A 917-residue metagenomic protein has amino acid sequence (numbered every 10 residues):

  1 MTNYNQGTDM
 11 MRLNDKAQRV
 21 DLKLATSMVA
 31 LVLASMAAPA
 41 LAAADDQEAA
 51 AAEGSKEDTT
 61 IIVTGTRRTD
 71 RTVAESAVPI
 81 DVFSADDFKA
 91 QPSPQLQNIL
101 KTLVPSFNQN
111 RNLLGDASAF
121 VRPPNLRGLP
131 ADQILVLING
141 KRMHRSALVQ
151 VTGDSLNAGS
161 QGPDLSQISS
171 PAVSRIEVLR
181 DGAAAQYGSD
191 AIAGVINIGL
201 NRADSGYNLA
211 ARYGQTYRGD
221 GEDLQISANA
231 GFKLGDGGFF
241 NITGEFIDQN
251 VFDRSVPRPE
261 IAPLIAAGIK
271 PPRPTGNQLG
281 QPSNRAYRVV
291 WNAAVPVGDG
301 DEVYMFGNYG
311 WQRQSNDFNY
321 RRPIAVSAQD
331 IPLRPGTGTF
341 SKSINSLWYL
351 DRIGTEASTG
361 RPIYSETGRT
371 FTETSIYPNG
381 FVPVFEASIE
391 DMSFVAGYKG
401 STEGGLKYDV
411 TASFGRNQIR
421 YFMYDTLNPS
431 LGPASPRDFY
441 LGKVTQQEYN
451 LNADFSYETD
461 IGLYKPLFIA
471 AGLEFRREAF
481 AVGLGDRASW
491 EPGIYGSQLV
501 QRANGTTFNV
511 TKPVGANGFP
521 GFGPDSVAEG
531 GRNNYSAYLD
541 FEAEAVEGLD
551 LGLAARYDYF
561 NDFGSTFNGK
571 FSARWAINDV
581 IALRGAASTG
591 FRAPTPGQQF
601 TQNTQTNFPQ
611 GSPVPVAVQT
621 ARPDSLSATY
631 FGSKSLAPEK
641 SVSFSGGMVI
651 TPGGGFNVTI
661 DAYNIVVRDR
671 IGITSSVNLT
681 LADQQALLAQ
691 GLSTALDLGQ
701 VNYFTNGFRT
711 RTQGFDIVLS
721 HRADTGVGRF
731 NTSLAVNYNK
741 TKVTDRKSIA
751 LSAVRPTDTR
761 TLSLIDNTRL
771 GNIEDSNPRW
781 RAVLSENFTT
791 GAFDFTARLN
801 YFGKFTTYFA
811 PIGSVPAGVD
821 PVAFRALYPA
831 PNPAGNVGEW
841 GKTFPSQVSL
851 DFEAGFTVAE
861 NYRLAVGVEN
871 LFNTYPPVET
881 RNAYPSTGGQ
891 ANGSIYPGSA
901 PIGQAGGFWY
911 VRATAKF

Functional and structural regions predicted by a protein language model:
T2-T102, R127, L165-I168, S227 (+4 more regions): N-terminal Sec signal peptide and the immediately downstream disordered periplasmic leader that contains the TonB box
A44-Q47, A471, N657, A662-P811: Gram-negative outer-membrane beta-barrel transporters
L96-I99, L103, P124, L137 (+4 more regions): N-terminal periplasmic accessory domains that precede and gate Gram-negative outer-membrane beta-barrel machines
K101-A147: Extracytoplasmic beta-strand/coil segments of soluble accessory domains associated with Gram-negative outer-membrane
K141-R180: Short acidic/polar hinge/loop motifs at secondary-structure boundaries that mediate gating or recognition
S146, V667, K740, R798-D820 (+1 more regions): C-terminal beta-signal and adjacent terminal beta-strands/loops of Gram-negative outer-membrane beta-barrel proteins
S205, R218-N379, P383-G397, S401 (+2 more regions): Transmembrane beta-barrel wall of Gram-negative outer-membrane proteins
P383-A387, E403, F414, D425-D550 (+3 more regions): Outer-membrane beta-barrel transmembrane domain signature of Gram-negative proteins, especially the mid-to-C-terminal
